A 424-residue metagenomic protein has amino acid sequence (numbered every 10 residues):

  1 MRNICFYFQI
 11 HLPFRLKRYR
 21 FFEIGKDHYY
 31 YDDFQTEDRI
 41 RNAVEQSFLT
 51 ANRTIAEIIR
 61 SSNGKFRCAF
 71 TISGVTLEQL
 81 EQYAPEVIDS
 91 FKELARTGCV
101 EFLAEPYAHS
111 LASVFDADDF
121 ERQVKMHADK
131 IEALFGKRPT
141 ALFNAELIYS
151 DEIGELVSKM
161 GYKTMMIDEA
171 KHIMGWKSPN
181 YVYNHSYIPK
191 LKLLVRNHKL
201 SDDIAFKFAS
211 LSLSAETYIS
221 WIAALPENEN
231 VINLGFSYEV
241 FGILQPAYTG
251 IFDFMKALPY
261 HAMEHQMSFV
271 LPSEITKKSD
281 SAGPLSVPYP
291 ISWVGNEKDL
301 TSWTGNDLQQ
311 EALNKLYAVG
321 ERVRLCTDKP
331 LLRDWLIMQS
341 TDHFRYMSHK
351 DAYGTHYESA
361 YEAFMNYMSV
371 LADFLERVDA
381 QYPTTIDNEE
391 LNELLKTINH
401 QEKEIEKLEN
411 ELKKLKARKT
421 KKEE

Functional and structural regions predicted by a protein language model:
M1-S47, Y181-Y183, Y187-L191, H198 (+2 more regions): Active-site and substrate-binding clefts of carbohydrate-active enzymes
N3-F8, F14-D116, T140-F143, K163-D168 (+1 more regions): Short, well-structured secondary-structure segments
R53-T54, Q82-A95, M174-Y187, E216-I222: Alpha-helical scaffolding within the catalytic cores of extracellular/periplasmic polymer-degrading hydrolases
S113-F115, I173-Y181, D203-I204, S281: Short, charged, surface-exposed secondary-structure boundary motifs
D119-E146, S220-G235: CE4/NodB-like, metal-dependent polysaccharide N-deacetylase domain that modifies extracellular/periplasmic N-acetylated
F143-L147, I167-E169, V195-R196, G235-S237: Short His-Asn-centered micro-motif
I153-V157: Hydrophobic, small-residue-rich alpha-helical packing segments that form membrane-like cores
S158, Y162, D168-G175, Y181: Extended, H/D-rich, highly charged conserved domains that either
